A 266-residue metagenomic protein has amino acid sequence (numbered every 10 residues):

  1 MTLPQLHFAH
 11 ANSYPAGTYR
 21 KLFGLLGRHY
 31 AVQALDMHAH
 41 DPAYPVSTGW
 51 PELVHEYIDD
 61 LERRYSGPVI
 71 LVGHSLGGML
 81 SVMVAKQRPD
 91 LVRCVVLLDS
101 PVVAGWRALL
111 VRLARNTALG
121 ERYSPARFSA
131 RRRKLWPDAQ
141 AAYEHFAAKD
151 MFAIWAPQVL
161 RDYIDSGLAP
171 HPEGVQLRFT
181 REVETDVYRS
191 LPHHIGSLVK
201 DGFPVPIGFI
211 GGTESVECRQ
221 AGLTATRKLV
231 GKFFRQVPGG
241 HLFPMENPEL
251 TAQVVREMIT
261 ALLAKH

Functional and structural regions predicted by a protein language model:
T2-Y44: Conserved HGGG/HGGXW glycine-rich cap/lid loop of the alpha/beta-hydrolase fold
H7-A11, H74, G211: The conserved beta1-alpha1 loop
Q33, M37-V72, V102, V111-A114 (+1 more regions): Active-site loop/oxyanion-hole signature of alpha/beta-hydrolase fold enzymes
P68-L110: Conserved hydrolase catalytic core segment
V95-L135, R219: Flexible "cap/lid" loop of the alpha/beta hydrolase fold
P157-S197: Hydrophobic, aromatic-rich cap/lid helix
L198-G239: Conserved loop-alpha-helix segment in the C-terminal half of the alpha/beta-hydrolase fold that carries the catalytic
G239-A252: Catalytic histidine-centered segment of alpha/beta-hydrolase-like enzymes
